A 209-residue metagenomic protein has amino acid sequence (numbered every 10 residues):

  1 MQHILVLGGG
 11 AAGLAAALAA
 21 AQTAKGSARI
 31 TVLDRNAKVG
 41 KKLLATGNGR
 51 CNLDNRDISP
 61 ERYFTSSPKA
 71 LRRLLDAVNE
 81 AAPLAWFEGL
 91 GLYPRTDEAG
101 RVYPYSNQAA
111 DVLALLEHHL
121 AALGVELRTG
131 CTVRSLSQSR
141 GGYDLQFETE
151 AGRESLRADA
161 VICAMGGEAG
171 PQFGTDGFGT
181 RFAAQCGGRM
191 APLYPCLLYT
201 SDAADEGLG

Functional and structural regions predicted by a protein language model:
I4-A28: N-terminal Rossmann-like FAD-binding beta1-loop-alpha1 element of flavoenzymes
V6, G10-A12, K38, G167-A169: Residue-level detector of alpha-helix initiation sites
Q22-L43: Glycine-rich FAD pyrophosphate-binding loop
R50-T96: Glycine-rich active-site loop/strand segments that organize a redox cofactor
A70-L74, V102-N107, M165-F173: Flexible, glycine/proline-enriched loop segments at strand-loop-helix junctions that form or flank small-ligand binding
A77-E148, E154-A160: Feature captures the FAD/FMN-dependent oxidoreductase FAD-binding
L123-S201: Predominantly flavin-linked oxidoreductase catalytic cores and closely associated redox partners
Y199-G209: Single conserved hydrophobic/aromatic residue that forms the stacking wall/gate of nucleotide- or nucleobase-binding
